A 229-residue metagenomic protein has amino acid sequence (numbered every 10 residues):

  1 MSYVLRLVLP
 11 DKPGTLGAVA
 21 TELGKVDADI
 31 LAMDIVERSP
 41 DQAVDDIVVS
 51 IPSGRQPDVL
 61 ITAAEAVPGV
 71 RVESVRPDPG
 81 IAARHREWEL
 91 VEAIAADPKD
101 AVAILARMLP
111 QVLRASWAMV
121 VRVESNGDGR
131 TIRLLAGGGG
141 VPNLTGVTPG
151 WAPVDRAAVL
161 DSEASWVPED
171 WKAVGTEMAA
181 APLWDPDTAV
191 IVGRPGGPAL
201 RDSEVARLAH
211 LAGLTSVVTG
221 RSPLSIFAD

Functional and structural regions predicted by a protein language model:
M1-A96, M108: A conserved regulatory-domain signal marking ACT and ACT-like small-molecule sensing domains and adjacent regulatory
P68-R71, L113, T215, T219: Conserved NTP-handling cores and scaffolds of large molecular machines
R86-E124: Amphipathic alpha-helical coiled-coil segments that mediate homodimerization and allosteric signal transmission
A95, K99, R201-V205, G220-R221: Interdomain signal-transducing alpha-helical coiled-coil linkers
V121-G193: GAF sensory domains
P195-A199: A generic structural motif
L200-S216: Amphipathic alpha-helical "output/dimerization" segments
V218-D229: Short alpha-helical interdomain "coupling" segment at the junction between an upstream regulatory sensor module
